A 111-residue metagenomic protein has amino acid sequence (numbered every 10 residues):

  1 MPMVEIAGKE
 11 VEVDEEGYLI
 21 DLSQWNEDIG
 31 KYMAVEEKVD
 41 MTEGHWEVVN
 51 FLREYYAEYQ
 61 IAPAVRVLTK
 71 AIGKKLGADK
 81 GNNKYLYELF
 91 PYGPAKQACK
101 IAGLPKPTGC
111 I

Functional and structural regions predicted by a protein language model:
E5-D40: N-terminal first-folded block
V13, V67, G73-I111: Helix-rich interaction surfaces within compact, conserved domain-sized segments that mediate assembly or partner
Y18-S23, E58-I61, I72-G73, Y85: A short, ordered amphipathic alpha-helix with a cationic face
D28-Y59, V65, T69-G73: Metallocofactor- and cofactor-centric catalytic cores in central/energy metabolism, strongly enriched
